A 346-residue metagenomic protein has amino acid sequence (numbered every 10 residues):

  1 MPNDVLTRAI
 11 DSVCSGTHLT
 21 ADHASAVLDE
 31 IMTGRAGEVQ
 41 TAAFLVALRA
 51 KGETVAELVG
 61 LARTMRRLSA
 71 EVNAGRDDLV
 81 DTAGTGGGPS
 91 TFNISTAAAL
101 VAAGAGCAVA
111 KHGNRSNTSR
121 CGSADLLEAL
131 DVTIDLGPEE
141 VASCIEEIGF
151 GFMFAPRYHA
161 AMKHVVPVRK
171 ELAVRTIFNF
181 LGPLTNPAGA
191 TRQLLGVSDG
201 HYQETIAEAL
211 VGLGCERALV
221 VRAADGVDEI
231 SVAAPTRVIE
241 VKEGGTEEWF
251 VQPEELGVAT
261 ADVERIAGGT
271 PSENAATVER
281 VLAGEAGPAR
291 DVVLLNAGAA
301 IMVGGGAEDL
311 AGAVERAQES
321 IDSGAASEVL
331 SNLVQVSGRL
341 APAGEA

Functional and structural regions predicted by a protein language model:
M1-V5, D11-V59, R63-A74, V292: N-terminal glycine-rich anion-binding loops that anchor highly charged ligand groups
P2-V5, A9-S12, L19, T64-A70 (+5 more regions): Glycine-rich anion-binding loops and their surrounding alpha/beta cores
C14, M32, A50, T82-T85 (+8 more regions): Short glycine/serine/threonine-biased micro-segments
Q40-T41, A110-H112, V220: Short beta-strand segments at enzyme active-site cores
G52-G113, N117: Active-site cofactor/substrate anionic-group-binding motifs, chiefly glycine- and Lys/Arg-rich phosphate-binding loops
G60, A97, G122, E140 (+1 more regions): Short Gly/charged-rich anion-binding patches and loops
S116-T133: Active-site-proximal loop->helix
